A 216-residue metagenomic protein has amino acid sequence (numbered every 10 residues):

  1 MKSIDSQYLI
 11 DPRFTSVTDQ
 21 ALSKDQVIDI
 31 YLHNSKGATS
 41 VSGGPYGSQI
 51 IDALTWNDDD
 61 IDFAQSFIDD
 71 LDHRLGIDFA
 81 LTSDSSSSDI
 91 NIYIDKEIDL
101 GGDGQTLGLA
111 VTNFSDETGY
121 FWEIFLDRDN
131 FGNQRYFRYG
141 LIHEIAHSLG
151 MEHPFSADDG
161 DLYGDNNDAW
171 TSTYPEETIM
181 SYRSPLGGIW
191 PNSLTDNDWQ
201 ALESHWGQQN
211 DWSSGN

Functional and structural regions predicted by a protein language model:
M1-W56, S66, D72, S213: Disordered inhibitory propeptide/activation segment of secreted metzincin zinc metalloprotease zymogens, centered on
Y8-Q26, S83-S87, N113-Y120, W170-P175: Extracellular/periplasmic catalytic domains that process cell-envelope and extracellular macromolecules
P12-V17, R74-S87, P154-D159, N210-N216: Surface-exposed patches in mature extracellular/periplasmic domains of secreted proteins
L32-S40, Q105-Q134, I179-Y182: Active-site scaffold of zinc-dependent metalloenzymes
D52-N57, I124-L141, W190: Short pre-active-site segment immediately N-terminal to the catalytic Zn-binding motif
S83-Q105: Short, well-ordered secondary-structure micro-motifs within conserved domains or adaptor modules
K96-D99, Q105, T112, R138-L194: The catalytic-center signature of Zn2+-dependent metalloproteases
S184, P191, D198-N216: Pan-zinc metallopeptidase signature
